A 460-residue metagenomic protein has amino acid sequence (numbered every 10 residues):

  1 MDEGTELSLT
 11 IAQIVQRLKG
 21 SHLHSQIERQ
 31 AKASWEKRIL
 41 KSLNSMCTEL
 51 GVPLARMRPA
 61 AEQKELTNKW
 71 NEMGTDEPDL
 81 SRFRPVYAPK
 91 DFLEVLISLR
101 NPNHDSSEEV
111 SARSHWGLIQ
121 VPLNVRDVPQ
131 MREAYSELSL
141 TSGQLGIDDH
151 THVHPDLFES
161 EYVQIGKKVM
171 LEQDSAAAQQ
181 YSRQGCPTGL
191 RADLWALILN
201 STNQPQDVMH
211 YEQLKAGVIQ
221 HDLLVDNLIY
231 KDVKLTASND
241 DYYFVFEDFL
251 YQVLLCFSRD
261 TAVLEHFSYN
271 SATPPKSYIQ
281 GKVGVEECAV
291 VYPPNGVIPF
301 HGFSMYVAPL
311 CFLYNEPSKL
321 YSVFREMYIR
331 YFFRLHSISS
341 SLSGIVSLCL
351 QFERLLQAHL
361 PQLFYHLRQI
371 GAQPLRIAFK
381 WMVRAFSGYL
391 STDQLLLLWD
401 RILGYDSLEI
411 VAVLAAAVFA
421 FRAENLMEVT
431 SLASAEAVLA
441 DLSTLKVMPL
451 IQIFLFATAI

Functional and structural regions predicted by a protein language model:
M1-D174, G281-V285, Y306: Eukaryotic extended interaction platforms
I14-R17, K69, V95, Y181 (+12 more regions): Alpha-helical recognition domains of nuclear gene-regulatory proteins
E28-A33, A60-Q63, W195-N200, H210-V218 (+5 more regions): Short amphipathic alpha-helical segments embedded in low-complexity Lys/Glu-rich regions
R100-N103, L396, D400: Glycine-rich ThDP/TPP pyrophosphate-binding loop and its adjacent helix/strand module within ThDP-dependent enzymes
L118, V128, E137-F158, Q164 (+5 more regions): Extended, Lys/Glu/Leu-rich amphipathic alpha-helical scaffolds
P155-E353, Q357-L360: Alpha-helical repeat/alpha-solenoid scaffolds of the HEAT/ARM/MIF4G superfamily and closely related elongated all-alpha
C186, N295-P299, E316, L348 (+4 more regions): Secondary-structure capping and boundary motifs in well-ordered enzyme cores
Q252-L255, C288, H301-F312, S322-E326 (+5 more regions): Contiguous, well-ordered alpha-helical segments that form the cores/surfaces of helical PPI scaffolds
